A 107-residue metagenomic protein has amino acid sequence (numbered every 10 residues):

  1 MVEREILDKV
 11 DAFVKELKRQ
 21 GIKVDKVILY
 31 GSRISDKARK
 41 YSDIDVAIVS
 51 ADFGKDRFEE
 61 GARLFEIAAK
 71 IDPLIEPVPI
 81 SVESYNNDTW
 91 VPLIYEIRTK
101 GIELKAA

Functional and structural regions predicted by a protein language model:
M1-K26, S35-K40, A51-A107: Catalytic core of pol beta-like nucleotidyltransferases
S32: P-loop (Walker A) phosphate-binding loop of NTP-binding proteins
V46-I48: Active-site-adjacent beta-strand/loop module that shapes the phosphate/pyrophosphate-binding cleft
